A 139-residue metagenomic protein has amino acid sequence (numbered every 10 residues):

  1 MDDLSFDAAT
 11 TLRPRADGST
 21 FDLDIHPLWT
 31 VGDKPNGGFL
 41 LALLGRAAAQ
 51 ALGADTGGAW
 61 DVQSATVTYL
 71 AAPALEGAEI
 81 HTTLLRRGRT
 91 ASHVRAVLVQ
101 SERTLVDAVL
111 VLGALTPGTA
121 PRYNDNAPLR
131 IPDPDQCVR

Functional and structural regions predicted by a protein language model:
M1-R139: Terminal targeting signals and extreme-terminal segments of soluble enzymes
